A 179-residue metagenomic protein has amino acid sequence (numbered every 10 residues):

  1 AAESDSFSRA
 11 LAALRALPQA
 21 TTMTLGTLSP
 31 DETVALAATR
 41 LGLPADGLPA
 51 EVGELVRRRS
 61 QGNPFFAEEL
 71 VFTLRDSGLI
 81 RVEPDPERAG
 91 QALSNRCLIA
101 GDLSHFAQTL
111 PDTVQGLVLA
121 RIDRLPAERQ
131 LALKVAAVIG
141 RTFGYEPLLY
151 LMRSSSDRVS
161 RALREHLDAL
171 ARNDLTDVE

Functional and structural regions predicted by a protein language model:
A1-T24, R81: Sensor-1/coupling segment of RecA-like P-loop NTPase cores
T24-E179: Short secondary-structure boundary elements
